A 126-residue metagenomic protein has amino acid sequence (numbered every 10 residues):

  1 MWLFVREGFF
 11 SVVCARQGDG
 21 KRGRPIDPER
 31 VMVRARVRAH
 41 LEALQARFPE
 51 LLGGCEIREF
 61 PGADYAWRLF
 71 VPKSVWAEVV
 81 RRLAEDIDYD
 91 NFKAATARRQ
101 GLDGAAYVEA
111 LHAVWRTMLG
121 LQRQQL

Functional and structural regions predicted by a protein language model:
M1-L126: Structured alpha/beta or helical-core interaction and ligand-binding surfaces enriched in interleaved
